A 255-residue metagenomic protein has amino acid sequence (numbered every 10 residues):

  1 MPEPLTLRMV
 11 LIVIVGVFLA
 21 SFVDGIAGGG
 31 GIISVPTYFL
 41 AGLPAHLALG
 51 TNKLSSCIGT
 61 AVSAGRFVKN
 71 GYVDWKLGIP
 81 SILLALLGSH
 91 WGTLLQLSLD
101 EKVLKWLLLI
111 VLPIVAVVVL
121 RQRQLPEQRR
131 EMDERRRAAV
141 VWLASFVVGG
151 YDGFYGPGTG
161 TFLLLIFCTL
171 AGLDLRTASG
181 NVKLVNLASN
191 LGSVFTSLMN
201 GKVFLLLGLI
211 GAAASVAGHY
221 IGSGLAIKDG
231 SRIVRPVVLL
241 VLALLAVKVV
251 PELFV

Functional and structural regions predicted by a protein language model:
M1-P44, R129-S179: Selected transmembrane alpha-helices and immediately adjacent juxtamembrane segments of polytopic inner-membrane
V10, K53, L108-L112, A116 (+4 more regions): Residues within membrane-spanning alpha-helices of integral membrane proteins, especially the hydrophobic core/packing
L40, L47, T93, L97 (+6 more regions): Transmembrane helix-loop junction
L43-N52, K76-P80, G172-K183: Membrane-interface alpha-helices at helix entry/exit sites of multi-pass transporters
G50-V103, I110, N190-L240: Selective hydrophobic functional segments
A61-Y72, L107-D133, G224, L244-V255: Transmembrane helix exit motif
V147-P157, S193-G201, G208, L245-V255: Hydrophobic alpha-helical transmembrane segments in multi-pass integral membrane proteins
